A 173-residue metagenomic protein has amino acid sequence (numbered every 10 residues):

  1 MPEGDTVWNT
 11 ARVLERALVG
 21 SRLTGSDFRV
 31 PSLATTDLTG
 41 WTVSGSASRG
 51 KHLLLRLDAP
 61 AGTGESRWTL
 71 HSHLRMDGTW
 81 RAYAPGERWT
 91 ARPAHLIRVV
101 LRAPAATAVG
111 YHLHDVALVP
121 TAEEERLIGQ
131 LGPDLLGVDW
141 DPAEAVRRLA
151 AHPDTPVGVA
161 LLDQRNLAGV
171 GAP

Functional and structural regions predicted by a protein language model:
M1-P173: Structured catalytic/nucleic-acid-binding cores of DNA maintenance enzymes
